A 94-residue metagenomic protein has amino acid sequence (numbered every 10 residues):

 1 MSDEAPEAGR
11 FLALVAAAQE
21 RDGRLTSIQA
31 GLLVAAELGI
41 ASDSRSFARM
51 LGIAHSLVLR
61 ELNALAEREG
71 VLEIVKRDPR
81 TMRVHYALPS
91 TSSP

Functional and structural regions predicted by a protein language model:
M1-Q19: Linker/hinge segments immediately adjacent to helix-turn-helix/homeobox DNA-binding domains
E7, A18-T26, A41-D43, E73-P94: Short, cationic-aromatic polyanion-contact patches
S27-V34: Pre-recognition alpha-helix immediately N-terminal to the DNA-recognition helix within helix-turn-helix or winged-helix
A35-G39: Short helix-capping/hinge SLiMs at alpha-helix to coil transitions
S46-A48: A short acidic, leucine-rich amphipathic alpha-helix
I53-R68: Short amphipathic alpha-helical interaction segments
